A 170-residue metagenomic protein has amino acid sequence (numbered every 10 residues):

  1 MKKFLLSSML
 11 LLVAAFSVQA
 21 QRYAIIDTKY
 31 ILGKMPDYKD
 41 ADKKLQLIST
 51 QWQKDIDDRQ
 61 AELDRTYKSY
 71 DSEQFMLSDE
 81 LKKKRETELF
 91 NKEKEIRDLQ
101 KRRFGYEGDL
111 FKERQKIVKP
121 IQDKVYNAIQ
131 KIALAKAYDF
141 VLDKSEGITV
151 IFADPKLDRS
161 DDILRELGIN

Functional and structural regions predicted by a protein language model:
M1-Y23: Bacterial Sec-dependent N-terminal signal peptides
Q21-K136, F140-I148, N170: Amphipathic alpha-helical segments
D64, P155-K156: Short Pro/Gly-enriched coil loops immediately N-terminal to beta-strands
I151-A153: Short, exposed beta-strand-loop hairpins at the edges of beta-sheets in extracellular/periplasmic proteins
